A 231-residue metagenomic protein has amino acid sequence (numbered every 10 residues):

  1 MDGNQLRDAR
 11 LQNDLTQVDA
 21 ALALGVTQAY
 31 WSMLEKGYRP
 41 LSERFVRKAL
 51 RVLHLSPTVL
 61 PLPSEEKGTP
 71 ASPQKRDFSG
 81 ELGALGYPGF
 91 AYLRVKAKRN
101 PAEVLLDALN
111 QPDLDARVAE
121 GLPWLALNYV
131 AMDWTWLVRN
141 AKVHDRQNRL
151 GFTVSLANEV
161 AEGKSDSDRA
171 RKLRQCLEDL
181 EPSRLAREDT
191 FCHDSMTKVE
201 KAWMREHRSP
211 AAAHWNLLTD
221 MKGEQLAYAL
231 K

Functional and structural regions predicted by a protein language model:
N4-A23: Short basic helix-loop element that most often maps to the first helix and adjoining turn of HTH DNA-binding modules
L6, Q17, Q28, E43-V46: Helix-turn-helix DNA-binding elements, focusing on the entry/boundary residues of the two helices that contact DNA
L24-P40, L62-K67: Recognition helix of helix-turn-helix/homeodomain-like DNA-binding domains that insert into the DNA major groove
S42-V59: DNA major-groove recognition helix of helix-turn-helix/homeodomain DNA-binding modules
G68-A131: Helix-turn-helix/homeodomain-like alpha-helical modules used for DNA recognition and transcription-factor dimerization
S167-K231: Charge-dense, extended regions
